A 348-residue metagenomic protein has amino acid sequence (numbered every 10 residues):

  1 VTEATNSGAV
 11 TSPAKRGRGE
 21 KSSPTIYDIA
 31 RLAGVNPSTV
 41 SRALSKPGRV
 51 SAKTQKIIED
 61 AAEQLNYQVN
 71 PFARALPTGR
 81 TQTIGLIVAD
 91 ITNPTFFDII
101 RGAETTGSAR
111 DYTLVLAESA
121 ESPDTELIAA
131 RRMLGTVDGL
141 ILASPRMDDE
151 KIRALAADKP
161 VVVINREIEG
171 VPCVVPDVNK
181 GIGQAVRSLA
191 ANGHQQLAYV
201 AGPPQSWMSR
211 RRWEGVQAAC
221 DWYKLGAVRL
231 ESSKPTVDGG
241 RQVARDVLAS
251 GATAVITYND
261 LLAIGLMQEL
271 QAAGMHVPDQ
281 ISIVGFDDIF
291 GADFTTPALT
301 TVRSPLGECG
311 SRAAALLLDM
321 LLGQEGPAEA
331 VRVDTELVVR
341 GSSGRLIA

Functional and structural regions predicted by a protein language model:
V1-G19, Q64, T105-R110, D158-V163 (+1 more regions): Bacterial carbohydrate/catabolite-sensing allosteric modules
V1-Q82, I347: N-terminal helix-turn-helix DNA-binding module of bacterial transcription factors
S23, V69-N70, P123-L127, P145-D149 (+2 more regions): Structural motif corresponding to alpha-helix initiation and N-cap regions
A52, L65-A129, T136-G139, E214-Q217 (+1 more regions): Amphipathic helical "hinge" segments at domain boundaries
L127-K180: Short beta-strand-centered segments that line the small-molecule binding cleft or hinge of alpha/beta clamshell
